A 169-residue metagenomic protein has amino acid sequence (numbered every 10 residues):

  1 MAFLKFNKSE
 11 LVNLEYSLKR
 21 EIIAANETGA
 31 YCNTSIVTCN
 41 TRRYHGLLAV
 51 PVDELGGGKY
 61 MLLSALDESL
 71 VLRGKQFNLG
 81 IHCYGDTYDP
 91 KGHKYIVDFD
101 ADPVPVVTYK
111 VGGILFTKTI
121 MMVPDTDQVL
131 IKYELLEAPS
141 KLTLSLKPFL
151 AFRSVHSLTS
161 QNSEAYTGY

Functional and structural regions predicted by a protein language model:
M1-Y169: Terminal accessory carbohydrate-recognition/targeting modules of carbohydrate-active enzymes
